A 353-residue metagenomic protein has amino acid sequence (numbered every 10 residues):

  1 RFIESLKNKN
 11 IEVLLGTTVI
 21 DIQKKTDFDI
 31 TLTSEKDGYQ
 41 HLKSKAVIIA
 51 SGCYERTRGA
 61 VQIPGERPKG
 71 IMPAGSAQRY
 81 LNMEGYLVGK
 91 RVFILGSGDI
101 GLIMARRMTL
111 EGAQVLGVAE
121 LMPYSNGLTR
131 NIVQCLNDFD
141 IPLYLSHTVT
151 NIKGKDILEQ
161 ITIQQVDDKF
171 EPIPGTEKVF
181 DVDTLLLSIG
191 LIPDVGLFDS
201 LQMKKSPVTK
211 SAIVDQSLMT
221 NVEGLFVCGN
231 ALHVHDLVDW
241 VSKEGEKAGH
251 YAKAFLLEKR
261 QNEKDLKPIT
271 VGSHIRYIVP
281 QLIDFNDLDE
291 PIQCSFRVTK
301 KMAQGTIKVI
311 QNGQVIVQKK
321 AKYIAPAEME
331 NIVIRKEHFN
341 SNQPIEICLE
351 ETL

Functional and structural regions predicted by a protein language model:
F2-R91, D167-G175, V179, L186 (+1 more regions): FAD-binding core/adjacent interface of flavoenzyme oxidoreductases
I3-S34, T109-G196, E290-Y323: A Rossmann-like FAD-binding core segment of flavoenzymes
C53-E55, G98-I100, I192, L232: Residue-level detector of alpha-helix initiation sites
I71-L81, T184-H235: FAD-site-proximal beta/loop scaffold in flavoenzymes
S76-S125: Rossmann-like NAD(P)H-binding beta-loop-alpha module
C228-H274: A conserved FAD-binding loop/helix module that cradles the flavin
Q261-K301: Surface beta-strand/loop "capping" patches
C294, I307-V309, I334-L353: Short, aromatic- and glycine-rich surface loops/edge beta-strands on solvent-exposed regions
